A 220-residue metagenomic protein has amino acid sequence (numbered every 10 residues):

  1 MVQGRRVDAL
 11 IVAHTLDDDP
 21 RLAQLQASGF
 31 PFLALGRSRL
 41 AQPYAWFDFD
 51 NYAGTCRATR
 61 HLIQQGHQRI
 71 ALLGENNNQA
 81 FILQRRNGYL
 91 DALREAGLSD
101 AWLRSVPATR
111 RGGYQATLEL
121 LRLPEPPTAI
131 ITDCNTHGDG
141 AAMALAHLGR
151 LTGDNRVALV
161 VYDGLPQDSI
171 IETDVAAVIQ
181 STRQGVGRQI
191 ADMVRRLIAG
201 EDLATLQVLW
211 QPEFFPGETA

Functional and structural regions predicted by a protein language model:
M1-R57, R122: Alpha-helical recognition/docking segments in bacterial nutrient-uptake and carbohydrate-utilization systems
D8, Q68-R69, S99, P126-T128: Short acidic/polar active-site loop segments enriched in Thr and Asp
A23-G29, D91, A141-L151: Glycosyltransferases and closely related glycan-assembly transferases that use nucleotide-activated donors
F47-R57, L73-L118, I131-G140, V161-L165 (+2 more regions): Hinge/beta->alpha junction and helix N-cap segments in small-molecule ligand-binding domains
T59-I70: Glycine-rich phosphate/diphosphate-binding loops that line cofactor/substrate pockets in enzymes
L123-A220: Flexible loop/turn connectors
